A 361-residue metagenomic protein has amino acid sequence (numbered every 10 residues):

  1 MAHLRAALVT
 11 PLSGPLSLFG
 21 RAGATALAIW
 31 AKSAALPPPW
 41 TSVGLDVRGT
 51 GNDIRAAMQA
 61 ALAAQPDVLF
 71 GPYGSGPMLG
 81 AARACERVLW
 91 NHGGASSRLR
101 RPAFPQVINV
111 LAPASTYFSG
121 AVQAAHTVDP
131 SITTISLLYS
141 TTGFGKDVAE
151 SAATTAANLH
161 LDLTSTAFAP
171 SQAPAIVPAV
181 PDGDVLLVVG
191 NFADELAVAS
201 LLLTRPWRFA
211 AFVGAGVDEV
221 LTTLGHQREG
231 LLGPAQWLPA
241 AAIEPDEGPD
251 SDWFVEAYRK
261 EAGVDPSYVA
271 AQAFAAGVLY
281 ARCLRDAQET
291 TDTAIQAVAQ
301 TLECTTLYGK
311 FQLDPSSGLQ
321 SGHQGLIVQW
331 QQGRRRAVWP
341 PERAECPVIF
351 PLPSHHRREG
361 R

Functional and structural regions predicted by a protein language model:
M1-A22, A35, P72-Y73, T134-Y139: Short beta-strand segments enriched in small/hydrophobic residues
A7-A28, D46-R48, A242-E244, P266-A270: Extracytoplasmic "Venus flytrap"
R21-G23, S33-R100, D194-L196: Beta-alpha junction/loop-to-helix N-cap segments that form part of ligand/metal-binding clefts
S42-D53, Y139, T164-P174: Short beta->alpha junction loops
D67-H160, R208-H226, L232: Extracytoplasmic ligand/sensor domains, especially the bilobed periplasmic-binding protein
V148-W237: Extracellular/periplasmic bilobed ligand-binding domains
L203-F274, P353-H356: Extracellular/periplasmic periplasmic-binding protein-like sensory domains
A257-A270, A281-V338: Segments of small-molecule ligand-sensing domains
